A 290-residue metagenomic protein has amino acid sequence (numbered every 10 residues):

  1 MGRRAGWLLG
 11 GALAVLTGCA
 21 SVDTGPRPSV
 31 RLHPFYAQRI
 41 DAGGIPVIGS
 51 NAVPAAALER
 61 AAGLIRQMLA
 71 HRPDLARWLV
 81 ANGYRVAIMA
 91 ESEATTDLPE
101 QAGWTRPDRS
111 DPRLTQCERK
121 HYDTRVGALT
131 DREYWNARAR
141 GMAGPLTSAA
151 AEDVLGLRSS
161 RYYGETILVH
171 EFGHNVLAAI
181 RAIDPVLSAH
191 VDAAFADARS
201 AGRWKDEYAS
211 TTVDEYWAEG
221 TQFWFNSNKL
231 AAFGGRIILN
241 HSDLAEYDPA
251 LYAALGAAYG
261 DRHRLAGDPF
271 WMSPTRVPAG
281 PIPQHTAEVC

Functional and structural regions predicted by a protein language model:
M1-L9: Bacterial N-terminal signal peptides that target proteins for export
T17-G18: C-terminal motif of bacterial Sec signal peptides marking the signal peptidase cleavage site
V22-G43, T286-A287: N-terminal low-complexity, Pro/Thr/Ser-rich intrinsically disordered segments that act as propeptides or flexible
R31, I48, R106-P107, H121-A150 (+3 more regions): Metalloprotease/metallohydrolase-associated module, dominated by Zn2+-dependent proteases
F35, A42-I45, P54-A196, G234-I237: Acidic/His-rich structured neighborhood in mature extracellular/periplasmic domains
